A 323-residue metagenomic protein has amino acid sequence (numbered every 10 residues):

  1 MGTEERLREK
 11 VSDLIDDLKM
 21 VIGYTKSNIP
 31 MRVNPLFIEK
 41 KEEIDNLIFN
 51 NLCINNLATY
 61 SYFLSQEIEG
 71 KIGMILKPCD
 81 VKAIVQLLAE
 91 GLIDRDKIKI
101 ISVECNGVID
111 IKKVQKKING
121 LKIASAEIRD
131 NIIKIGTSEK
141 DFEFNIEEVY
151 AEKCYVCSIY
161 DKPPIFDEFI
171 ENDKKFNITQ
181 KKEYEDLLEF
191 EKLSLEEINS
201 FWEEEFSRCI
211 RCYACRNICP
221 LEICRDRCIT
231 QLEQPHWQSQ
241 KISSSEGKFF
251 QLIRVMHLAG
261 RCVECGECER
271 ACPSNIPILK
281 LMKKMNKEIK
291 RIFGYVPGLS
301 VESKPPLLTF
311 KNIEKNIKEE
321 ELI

Functional and structural regions predicted by a protein language model:
M1-W202: Iron-sulfur-associated redox domains of electron-transfer enzymes in respiratory and anaerobic energy metabolism
E4-L7, C212, I278: Generic structural signal for well-ordered, non-membrane alpha-helical segments in soluble metabolic enzymes
K19, R216-I218: Internal hydrophobic scaffold segments of catalytic domains
M74-K77, C209, A271: Active-site-adjacent beta-strand anchor residues
D80, C215, P277-I278: Helix N-cap / loop-to-helix initiation motif
A83-Q86, I218, A271: Phosphate- and divalent-cation-binding pockets in alpha/beta enzyme and binding domains that engage nucleotide-derived
E147-F166, C212-C215, E222-R227, C265-C268: Cysteine-cluster motifs in flexible loop/terminal segments that predominantly coordinate metals
I178-S207, L221-I323: Ferredoxin-type iron-sulfur electron-transfer modules in oxidoreductases and energy-metabolism complexes
